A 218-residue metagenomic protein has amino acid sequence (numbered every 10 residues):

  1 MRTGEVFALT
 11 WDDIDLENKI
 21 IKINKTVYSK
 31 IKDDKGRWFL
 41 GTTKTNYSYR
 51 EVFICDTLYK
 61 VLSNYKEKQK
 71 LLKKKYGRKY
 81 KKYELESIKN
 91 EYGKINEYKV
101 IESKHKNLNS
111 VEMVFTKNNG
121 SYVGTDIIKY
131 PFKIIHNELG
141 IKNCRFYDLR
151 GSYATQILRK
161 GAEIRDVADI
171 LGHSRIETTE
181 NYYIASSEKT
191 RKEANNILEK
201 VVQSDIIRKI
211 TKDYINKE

Functional and structural regions predicted by a protein language model:
M1-E5, D126-E138, D148-S174: C-terminal catalytic core of tyrosine-transesterase DNA break-rejoin enzymes
M1-V27, R165: Short, charged phosphate-coordinating catalytic segments
D13, Q69, S174, A185-T190 (+2 more regions): The DNA-recognition helices of helix-turn-helix-type DNA-binding domains
N18, S29-I31, K35-Y49, D56-L58 (+4 more regions): C-terminal secondary-structure termini that scaffold catalytic or DNA-interacting sites
N18-K22, L40-E67, R78-Y98, L108-F132: C-terminal catalytic core of Y-nucleophile DNA break-rejoin enzymes
V27, S152, L171-I197: Catalytic-site neighborhood detector that most strongly recognizes the C-terminal catalytic loop/helix of tyrosine
T43-T45, T116, S152-T155, T178-T179: Ser/Thr-centric signal marking residues that sit in or immediately flank functional binding/regulatory motifs
F146-Y147, Y183: Catalytic tyrosine of NAD(P)H-dependent dehydrogenase/reductases that use a Tyr as the general acid/base
